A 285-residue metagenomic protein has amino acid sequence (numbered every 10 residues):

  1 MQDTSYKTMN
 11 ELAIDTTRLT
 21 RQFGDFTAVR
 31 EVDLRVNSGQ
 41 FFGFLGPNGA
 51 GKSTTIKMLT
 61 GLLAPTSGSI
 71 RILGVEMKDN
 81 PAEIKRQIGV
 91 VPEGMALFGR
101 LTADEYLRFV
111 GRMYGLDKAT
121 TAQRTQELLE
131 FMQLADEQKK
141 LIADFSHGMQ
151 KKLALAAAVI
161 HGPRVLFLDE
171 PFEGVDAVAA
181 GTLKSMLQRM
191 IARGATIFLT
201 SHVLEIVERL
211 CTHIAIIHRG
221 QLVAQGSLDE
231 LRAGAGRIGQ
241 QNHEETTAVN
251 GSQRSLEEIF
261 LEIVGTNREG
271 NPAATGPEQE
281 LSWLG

Functional and structural regions predicted by a protein language model:
R108, R112, A119-E137: Conserved ABC ATPase "signature" region
G162: Conserved catalytic motifs of ABC-family nucleotide-binding domains
L166-E170: Catalytic Walker B motif of ABC-type/P-loop ATPase nucleotide-binding domains
G181-R193: Helical segment within the ABC ATPase nucleotide-binding domain
V207-E208: A short, surface-exposed alpha-helical micro-motif characterized by mixed small hydrophobic and charged/polar residues
Q225-G226: ABC ATPase "signature
